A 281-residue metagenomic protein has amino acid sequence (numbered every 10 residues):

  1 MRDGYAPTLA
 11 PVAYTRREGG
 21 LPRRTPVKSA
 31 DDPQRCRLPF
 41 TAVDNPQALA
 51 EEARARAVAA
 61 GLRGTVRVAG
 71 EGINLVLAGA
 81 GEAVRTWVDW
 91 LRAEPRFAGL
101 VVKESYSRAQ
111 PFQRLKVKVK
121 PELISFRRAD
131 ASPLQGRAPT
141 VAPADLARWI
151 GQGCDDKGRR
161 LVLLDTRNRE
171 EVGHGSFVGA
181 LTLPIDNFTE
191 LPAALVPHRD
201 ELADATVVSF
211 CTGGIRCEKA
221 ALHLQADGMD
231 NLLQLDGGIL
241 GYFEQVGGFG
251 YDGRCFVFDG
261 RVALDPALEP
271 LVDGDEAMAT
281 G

Functional and structural regions predicted by a protein language model:
R2-P139, G158-L161, R167-V207, T212-G281: Rhodanese-like catalytic fold shared by cysteine-dependent sulfurtransferases and DSP/PTP-type phosphatases
A147-G158: A short acidic-Thr-Gly-centered motif at the start of a beta-strand
